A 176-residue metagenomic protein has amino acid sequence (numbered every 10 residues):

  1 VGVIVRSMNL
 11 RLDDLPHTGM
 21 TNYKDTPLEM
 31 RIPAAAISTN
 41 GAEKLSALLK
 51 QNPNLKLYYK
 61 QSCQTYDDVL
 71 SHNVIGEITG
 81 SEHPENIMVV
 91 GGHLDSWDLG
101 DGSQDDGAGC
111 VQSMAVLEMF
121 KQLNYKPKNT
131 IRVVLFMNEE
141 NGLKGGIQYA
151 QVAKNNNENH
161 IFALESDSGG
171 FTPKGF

Functional and structural regions predicted by a protein language model:
G2-R6, A34-A36, I75-E77, I87-G91 (+3 more regions): Structural recognition of the beta-strand scaffold that forms the well-ordered cores of secreted hydrolase catalytic
I4-T21: BRCT (BRCA1 C-terminal) domain core and associated BRCT-interaction motifs
S7-N9, L49, L94, M137: A mature extracytoplasmic/lumenal domain signature
L10-D13, S38, F171: Short gly/pro/ser/thr-enriched loop/turn and capping motifs at secondary-structure boundaries
R11-D14, D67, L143: Short, well-ordered, mixed-charge alpha-helical segments that flank or form enzyme active sites
H17-Y23, L143-Q148: Charged, often glycine-rich, active-site loop that binds/positions anionic groups
T21-S103, A115-K128, Q151: Soluble metallo-hydrolase cores and metallopeptidase-like ectodomains found primarily in the secretory/periplasmic
L70-N73, S96-F176: Acidic/histidine-rich catalytic neighborhood of metal-dependent amide-processing enzymes
